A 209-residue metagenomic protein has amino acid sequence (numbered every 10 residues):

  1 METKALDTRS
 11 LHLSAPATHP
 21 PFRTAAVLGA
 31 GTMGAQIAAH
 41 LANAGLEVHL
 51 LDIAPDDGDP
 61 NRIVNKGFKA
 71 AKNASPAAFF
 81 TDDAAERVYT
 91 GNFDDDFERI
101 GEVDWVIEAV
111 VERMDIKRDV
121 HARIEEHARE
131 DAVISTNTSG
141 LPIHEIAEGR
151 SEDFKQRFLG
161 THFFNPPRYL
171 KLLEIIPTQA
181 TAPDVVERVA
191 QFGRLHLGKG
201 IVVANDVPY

Functional and structural regions predicted by a protein language model:
E2-S14, E47-D104, M114-D115, D119: Conserved N-terminal Rossmann-fold NAD(P) cofactor-binding segment
H19-T24, A85, V103, D131: Phosphate-coordination loops involved in phosphoryl transfer and adenosine-cofactor binding
T24-V27, V48: Conserved hydrophobic helix-helix packing surfaces used for dimerization/oligomerization
A30-G31: Glycine-rich Rossmann-fold phosphate-binding loop(s) that bind the pyrophosphate of adenine dinucleotide cofactors
G34-A35: N-terminal Rossmann-fold NAD(P) dinucleotide-binding loop
A38, A42-N43: Gly/Ala-rich phosphate-binding loop of Rossmann-like dinucleotide-binding domains, activating on the conserved
R113-G193: Rossmann-fold NAD(P)-binding glycine/threonine-rich loop
Y169-I176, L195-Y209: Conserved Rossmann-fold dehydrogenase catalytic segment
